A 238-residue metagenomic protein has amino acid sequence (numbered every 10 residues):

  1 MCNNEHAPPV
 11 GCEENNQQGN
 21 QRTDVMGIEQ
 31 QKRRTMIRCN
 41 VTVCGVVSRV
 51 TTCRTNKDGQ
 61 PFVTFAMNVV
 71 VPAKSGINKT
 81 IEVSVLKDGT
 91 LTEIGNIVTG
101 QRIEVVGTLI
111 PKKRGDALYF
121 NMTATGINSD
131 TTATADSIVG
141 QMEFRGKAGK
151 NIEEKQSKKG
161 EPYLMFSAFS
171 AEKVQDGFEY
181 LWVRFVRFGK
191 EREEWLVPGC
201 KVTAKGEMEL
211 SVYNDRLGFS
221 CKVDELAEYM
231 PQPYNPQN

Functional and structural regions predicted by a protein language model:
C2, H6, R22-N238: Single-stranded nucleic acid-binding surfaces, predominantly the OB-fold ssDNA-binding core
